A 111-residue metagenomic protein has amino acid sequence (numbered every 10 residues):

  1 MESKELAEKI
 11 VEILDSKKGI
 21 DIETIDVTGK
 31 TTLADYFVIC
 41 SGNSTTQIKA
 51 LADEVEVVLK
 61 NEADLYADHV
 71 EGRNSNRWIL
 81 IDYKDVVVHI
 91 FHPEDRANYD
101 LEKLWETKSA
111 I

Functional and structural regions predicted by a protein language model:
M1-Y36, C40-D53, V57-N61, L65-D68 (+1 more regions): Ribosome large-subunit tunnel/peptidyl-transferase-proximal elements
G19, L33, N43, S75-N76 (+2 more regions): A generic structural motif
G29-T31, N74, W105: Residue-level detector of flexible, active-site-proximal loop/helix-junction positions within diverse enzyme catalytic
V58-V87: Mid-chain, well-packed structural core segment of small domains
R77-W105: C-terminal structural segments of small proteins and small subunits
